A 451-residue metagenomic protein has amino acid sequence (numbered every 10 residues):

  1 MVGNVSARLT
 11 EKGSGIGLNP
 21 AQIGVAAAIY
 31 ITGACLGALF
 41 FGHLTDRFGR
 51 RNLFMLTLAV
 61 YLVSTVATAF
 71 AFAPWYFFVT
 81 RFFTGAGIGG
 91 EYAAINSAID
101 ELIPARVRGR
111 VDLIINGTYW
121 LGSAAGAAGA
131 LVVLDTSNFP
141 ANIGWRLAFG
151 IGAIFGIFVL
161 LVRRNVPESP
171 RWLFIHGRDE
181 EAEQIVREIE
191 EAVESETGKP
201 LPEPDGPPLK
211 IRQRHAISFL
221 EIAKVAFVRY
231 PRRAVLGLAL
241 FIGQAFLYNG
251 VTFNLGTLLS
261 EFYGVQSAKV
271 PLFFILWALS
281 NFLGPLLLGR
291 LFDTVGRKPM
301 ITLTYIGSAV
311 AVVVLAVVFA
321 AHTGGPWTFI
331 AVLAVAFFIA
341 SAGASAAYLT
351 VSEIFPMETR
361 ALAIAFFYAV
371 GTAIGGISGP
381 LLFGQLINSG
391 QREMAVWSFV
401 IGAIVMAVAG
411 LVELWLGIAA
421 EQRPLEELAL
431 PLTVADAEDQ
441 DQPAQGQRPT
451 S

Functional and structural regions predicted by a protein language model:
M1-S451: Transmembrane-helix signature of 12-pass secondary carriers
